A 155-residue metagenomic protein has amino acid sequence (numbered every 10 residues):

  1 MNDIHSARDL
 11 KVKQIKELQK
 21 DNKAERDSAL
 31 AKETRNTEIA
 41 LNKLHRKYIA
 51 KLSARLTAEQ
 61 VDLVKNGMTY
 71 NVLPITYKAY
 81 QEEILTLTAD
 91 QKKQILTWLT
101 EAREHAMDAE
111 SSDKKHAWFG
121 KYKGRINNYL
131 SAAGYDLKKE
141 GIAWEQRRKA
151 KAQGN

Functional and structural regions predicted by a protein language model:
M1-N155: Charge-rich (acidic/polar
